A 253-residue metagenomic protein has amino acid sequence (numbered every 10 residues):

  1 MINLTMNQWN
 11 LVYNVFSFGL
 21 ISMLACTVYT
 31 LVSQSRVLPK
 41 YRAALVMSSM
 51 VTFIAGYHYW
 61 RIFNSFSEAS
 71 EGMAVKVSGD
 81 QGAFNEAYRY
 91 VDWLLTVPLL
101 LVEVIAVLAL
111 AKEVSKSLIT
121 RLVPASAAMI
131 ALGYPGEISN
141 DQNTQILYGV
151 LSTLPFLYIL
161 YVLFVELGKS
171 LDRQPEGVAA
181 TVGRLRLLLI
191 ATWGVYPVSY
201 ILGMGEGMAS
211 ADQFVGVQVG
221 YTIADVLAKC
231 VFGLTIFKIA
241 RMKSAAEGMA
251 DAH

Functional and structural regions predicted by a protein language model:
M1-M23: Hydrophobic transmembrane alpha-helical segments in integral membrane proteins
M6-N10, S78-L94, V215-I223: Short aromatic-rich membrane-water interface segments that cap or initiate transmembrane helices in multi-pass membrane
A25-Y29, E103, L132, P155-E176 (+1 more regions): Alpha-helical transmembrane segments in multipass membrane proteins, preferentially the mid-helix core
T27-L31, Y90-L122, I130, Y134-I138 (+1 more regions): Internal transmembrane alpha-helix with an interfacial aromatic "cap," most often the third helix
V46-S65: A generic, lipid-embedded transmembrane alpha helix
A111-K112, P135-V150, L157: Membrane-interface helix caps and helix-loop-helix hairpins in membrane proteins
K116-R121, I146, L167-A191, F214: Membrane-helix boundary/juxtamembrane motif in polytopic membrane proteins
V162-V165, R184-H253: C-terminal transmembrane-bundle signature of multipass membrane proteins, characterized by strong activation on
